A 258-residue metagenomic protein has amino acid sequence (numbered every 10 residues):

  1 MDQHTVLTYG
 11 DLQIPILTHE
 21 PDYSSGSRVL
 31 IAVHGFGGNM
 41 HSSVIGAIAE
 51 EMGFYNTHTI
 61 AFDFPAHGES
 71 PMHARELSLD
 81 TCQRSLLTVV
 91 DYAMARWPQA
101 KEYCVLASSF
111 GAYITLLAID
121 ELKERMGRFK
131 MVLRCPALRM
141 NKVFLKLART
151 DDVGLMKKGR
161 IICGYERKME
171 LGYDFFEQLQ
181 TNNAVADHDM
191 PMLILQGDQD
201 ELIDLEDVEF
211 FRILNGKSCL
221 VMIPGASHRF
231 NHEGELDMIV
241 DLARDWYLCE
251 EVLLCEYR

Functional and structural regions predicted by a protein language model:
M1-S25: N-terminal cap/lid segment of alpha/beta-hydrolase-fold proteins
G26-G35: Short beta-strand element of the alpha/beta-hydrolase
G37-A49, E206: The serine-hydrolase catalytic nucleophile loop
I45, A49-P71: Conserved alpha/beta-hydrolase
H67-W97: Catalytic nucleophile-loop/oxyanion-hole region of alpha/beta-hydrolase and closely related hydrolase-like folds
W97-S109: Alpha/beta-hydrolase fold nucleophile elbow
C104, Y113, R125-L214, S218-M222 (+1 more regions): The alpha/beta-hydrolase serine catalytic core
A107-L117: Glycine-rich nucleophile elbow surrounding the catalytic serine of serine-hydrolase chemistry
